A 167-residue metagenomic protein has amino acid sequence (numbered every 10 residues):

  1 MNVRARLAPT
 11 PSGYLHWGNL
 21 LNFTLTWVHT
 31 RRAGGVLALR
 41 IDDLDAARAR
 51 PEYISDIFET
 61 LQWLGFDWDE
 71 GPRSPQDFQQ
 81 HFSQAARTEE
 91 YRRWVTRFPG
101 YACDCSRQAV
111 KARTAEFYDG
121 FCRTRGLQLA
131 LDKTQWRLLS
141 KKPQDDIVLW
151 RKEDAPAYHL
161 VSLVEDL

Functional and structural regions predicted by a protein language model:
M1-D119, G126: N-terminal Rossmann-like or analogous alpha/beta NTP/dinucleotide-binding catalytic cores that position adenine
C105-L167: Active-site cores that bind ATP or allylic diphosphates and position pyrophosphate for catalysis
